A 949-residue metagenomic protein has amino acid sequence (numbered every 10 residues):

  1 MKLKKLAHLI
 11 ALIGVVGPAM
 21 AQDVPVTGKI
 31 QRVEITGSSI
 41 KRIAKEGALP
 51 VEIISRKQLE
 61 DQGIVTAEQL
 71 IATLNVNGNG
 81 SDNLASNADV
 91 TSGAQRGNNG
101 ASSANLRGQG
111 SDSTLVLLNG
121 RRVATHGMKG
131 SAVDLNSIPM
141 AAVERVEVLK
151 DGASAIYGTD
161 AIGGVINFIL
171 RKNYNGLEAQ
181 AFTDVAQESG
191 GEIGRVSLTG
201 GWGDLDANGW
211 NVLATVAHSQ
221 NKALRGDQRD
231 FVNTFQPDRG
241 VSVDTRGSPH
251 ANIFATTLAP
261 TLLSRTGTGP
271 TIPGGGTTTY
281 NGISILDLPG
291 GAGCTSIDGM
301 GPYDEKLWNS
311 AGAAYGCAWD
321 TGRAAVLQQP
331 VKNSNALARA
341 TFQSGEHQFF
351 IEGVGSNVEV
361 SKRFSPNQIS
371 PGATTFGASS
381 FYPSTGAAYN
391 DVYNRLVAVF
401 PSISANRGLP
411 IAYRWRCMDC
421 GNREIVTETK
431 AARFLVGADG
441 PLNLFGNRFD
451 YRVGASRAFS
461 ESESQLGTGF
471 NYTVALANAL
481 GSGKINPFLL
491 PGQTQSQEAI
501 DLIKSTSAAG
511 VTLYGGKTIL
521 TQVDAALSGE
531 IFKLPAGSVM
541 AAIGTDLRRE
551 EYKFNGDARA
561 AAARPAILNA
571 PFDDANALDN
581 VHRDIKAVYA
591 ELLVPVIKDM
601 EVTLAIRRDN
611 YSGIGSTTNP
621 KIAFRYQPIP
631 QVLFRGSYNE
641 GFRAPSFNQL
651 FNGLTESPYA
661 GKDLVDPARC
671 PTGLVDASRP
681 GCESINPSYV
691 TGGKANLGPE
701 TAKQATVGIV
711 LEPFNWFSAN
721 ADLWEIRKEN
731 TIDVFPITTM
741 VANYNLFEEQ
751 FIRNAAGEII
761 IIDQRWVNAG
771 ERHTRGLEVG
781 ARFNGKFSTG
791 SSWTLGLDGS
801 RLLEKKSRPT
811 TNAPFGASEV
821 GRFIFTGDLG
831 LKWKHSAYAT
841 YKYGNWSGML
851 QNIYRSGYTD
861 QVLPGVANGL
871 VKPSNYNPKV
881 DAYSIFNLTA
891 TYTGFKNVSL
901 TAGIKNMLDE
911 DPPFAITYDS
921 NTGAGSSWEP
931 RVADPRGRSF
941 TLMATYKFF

Functional and structural regions predicted by a protein language model:
M1-N77, R107, S197-W202, F434: N-terminal Sec signal peptide and the immediately downstream disordered periplasmic leader that contains the TonB box
I43, A72-R121: Extracytoplasmic beta-strand/coil segments of soluble accessory domains associated with Gram-negative outer-membrane
L59, I71, V146-E147, I166-F168 (+4 more regions): Non-catalytic regulatory/gating segments with a bias toward low-complexity or hydrophobic composition
Q69-L70, S102-N105, N136, D160-A181 (+1 more regions): N-terminal periplasmic accessory domains that precede and gate Gram-negative outer-membrane beta-barrel machines
R121-K150: Short acidic/polar hinge/loop motifs at secondary-structure boundaries that mediate gating or recognition
T125, D230-P237, G290-N333, L337 (+4 more regions): Surface-exposed, low-complexity loop segments enriched in small/polar and acidic residues
N471, S718, L803, I853-V866 (+1 more regions): C-terminal beta-signal and adjacent terminal beta-strands/loops of Gram-negative outer-membrane beta-barrel proteins
S657, S791-T893, L908: C-terminal beta-barrel architecture of Gram-negative outer-membrane proteins
